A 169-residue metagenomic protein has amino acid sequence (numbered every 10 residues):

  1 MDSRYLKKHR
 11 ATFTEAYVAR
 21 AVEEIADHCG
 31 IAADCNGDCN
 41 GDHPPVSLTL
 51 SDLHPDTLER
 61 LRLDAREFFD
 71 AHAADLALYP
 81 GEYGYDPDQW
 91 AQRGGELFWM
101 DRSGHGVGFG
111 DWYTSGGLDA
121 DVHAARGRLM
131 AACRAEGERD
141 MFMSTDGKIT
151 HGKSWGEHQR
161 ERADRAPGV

Functional and structural regions predicted by a protein language model:
M1-D88: Long, contiguous N-terminal structural blocks used for assembly/anchoring
L6, I31, D38-D42, H105 (+3 more regions): A generic signature of intrinsically disordered, low-complexity regions enriched in glycine/proline and charged/polar
R62-G147: Amphipathic protein-protein interaction modules
S144-E161: Long, highly charged low-complexity segments enriched in Glu/Asp and Lys/Arg with interspersed Ser/Thr
R162-V169: Non-Sec secretion/translocation targeting segments of pathogen effectors
